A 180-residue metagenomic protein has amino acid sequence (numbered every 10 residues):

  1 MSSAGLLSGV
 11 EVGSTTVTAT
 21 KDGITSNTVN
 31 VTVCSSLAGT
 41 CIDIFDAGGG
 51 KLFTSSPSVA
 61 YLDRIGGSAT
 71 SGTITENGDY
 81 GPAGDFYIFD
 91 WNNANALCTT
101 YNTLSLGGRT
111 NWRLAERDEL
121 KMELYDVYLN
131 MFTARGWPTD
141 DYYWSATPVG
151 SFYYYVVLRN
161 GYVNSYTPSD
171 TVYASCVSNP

Functional and structural regions predicted by a protein language model:
M1-L37: Extracytoplasmic soluble-region selector
S2, D46-A47, L158: Acidic surface patches and DE-rich sequence motifs
A4-G5, G23, G50, S151-F152 (+1 more regions): Beta-strand-connecting loop/turn residues
G5-G9, L52-S55, V156-V157: Generic recognition of long tandem-repeat/solenoid scaffolds
T15-G23, D63-T70, L124-G136: Surface-exposed flexible segments
S26, L52-T54, V163-N164: Short, isolated positions in well-ordered beta-strands
C34-W112, Y154: Extracellular adhesion/carbohydrate-recognition regions
N95-R113, R117-D170, S175-N179: An exposed tryptophan-centered "aromatic clamp" motif
